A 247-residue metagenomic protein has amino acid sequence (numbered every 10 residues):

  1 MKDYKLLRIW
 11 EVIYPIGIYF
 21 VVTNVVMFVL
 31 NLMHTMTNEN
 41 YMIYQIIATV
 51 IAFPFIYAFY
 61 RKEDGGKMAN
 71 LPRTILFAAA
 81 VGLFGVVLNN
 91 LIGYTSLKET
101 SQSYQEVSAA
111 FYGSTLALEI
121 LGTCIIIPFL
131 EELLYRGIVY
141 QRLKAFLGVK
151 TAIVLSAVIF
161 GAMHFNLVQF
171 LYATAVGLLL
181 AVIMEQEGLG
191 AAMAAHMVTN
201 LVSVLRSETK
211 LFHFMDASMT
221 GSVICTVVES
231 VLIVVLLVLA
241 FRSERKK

Functional and structural regions predicted by a protein language model:
K2-I18, F59-N90, A145, A217-V228: Interfacial transmembrane-helix boundary/kink motif in multi-pass membrane proteins
I9-G17, M42-I43, I75-A79, A117 (+4 more regions): Hydrophobic alpha-helical transmembrane segments
Y14-Y60, R73, V227: Alpha-helical transmembrane segments in multi-pass membrane proteins
I18-N24, A48-Y57, A80-N90, C225-S243: Hydrophobic core of alpha-helical transmembrane segments in multi-pass integral membrane proteins
F20, F28, A157, Q169-V223: Functionally important transmembrane alpha-helices
F20, L130-L155, V182-E187: Membrane-interface helix/loop boundary segments of multi-pass membrane proteins
T35-E39, D64-I127, A145: Juxtamembrane helix-loop-helix connectors linking adjacent transmembrane helices in multi-pass membrane enzymes
V149-H164, M197: Small-polar-interrupted transmembrane alpha-helices in polytopic inner-membrane proteins
